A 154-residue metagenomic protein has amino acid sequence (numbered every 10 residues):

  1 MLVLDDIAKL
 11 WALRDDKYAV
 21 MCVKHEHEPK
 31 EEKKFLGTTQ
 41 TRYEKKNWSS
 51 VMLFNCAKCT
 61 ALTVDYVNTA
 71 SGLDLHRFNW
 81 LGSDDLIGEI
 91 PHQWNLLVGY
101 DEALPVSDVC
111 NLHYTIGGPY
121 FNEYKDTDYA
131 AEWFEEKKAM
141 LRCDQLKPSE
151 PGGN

Functional and structural regions predicted by a protein language model:
M1-K30, L53, C59: GT-A fold catalytic core of metal-dependent nucleotide-sugar glycosyltransferases, centered on the diacidic
L2, L10-M21, G37, E44-K46 (+3 more regions): Catalytic phosphate/metal-binding cores of nucleic-acid and nucleotide-processing enzymes, i.e., regions that mediate
P29-F35, N122: Short, charged, surface-exposed secondary-structure boundary motifs
K33-K34, E44-K45, H92: Cell wall/extracellular polymer interaction/catalysis modules
L36-T41, G99: Active-site rim elements
W48-N154: A glycosyltransferase accessory/donor-loop signature
